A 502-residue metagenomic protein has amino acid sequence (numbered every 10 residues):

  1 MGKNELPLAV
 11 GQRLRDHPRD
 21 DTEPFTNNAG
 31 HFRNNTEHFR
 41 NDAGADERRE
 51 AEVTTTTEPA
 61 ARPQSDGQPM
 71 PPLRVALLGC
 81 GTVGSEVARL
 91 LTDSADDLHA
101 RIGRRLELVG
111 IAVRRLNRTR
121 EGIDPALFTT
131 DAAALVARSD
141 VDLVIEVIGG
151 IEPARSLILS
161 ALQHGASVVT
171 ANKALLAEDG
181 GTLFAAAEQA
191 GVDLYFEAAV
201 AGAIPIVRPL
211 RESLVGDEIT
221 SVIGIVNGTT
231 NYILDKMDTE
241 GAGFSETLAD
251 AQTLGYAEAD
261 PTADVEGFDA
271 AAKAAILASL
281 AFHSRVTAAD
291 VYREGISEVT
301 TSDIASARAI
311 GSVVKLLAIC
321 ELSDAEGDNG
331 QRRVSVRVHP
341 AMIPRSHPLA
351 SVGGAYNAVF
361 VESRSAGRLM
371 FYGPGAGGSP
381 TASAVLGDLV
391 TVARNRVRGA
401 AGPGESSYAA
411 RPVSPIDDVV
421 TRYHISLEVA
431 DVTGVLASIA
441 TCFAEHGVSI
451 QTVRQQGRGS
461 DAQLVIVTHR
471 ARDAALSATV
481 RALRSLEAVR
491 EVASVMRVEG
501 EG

Functional and structural regions predicted by a protein language model:
P7-L14, Q64-S65: N-terminal amphipathic/hydrophobic targeting modules at extreme N-termini, encompassing cleavable Sec/SRP-type signal
H17-N28, F32-N35, F39-D42: Asparagine/serine/threonine-enriched low-complexity, disordered tracts, especially those forming N-linked glycosylation
T54-H164: N-terminal glycine-/serine-/threonine-rich beta1-alpha1-beta2 phosphate-ribose binding loop of Rossmann-like
R155-S160, K173-L210: Rossmann-fold NAD(P)-binding glycine/threonine-rich loop
I206-I219, I233-A242, A272-V286, D388: Oxidoreductase and adenylate-handling cofactor-binding alpha/beta cores
M237, E246-S351, Y356-A358: Substrate-binding/catalytic subdomain of NAD(P)-dependent oxidoreductase enzymes
G367-L369, G373-S379: Glycine-rich phosphate/pyrophosphate-binding beta-alpha loops
A384, L389-G502: A conserved regulatory-domain signal marking ACT and ACT-like small-molecule sensing domains and adjacent regulatory
